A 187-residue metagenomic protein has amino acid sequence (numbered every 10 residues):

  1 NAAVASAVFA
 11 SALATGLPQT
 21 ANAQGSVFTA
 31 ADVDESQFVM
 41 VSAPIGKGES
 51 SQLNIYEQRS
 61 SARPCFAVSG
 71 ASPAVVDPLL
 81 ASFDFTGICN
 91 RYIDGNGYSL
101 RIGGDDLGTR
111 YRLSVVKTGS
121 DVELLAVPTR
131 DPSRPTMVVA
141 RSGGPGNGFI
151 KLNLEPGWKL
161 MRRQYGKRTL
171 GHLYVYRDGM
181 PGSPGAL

Functional and structural regions predicted by a protein language model:
N1-A2: N-terminal chloroplast transit peptides
A7-T20: C-terminal segment of classical bacterial N-terminal signal peptides
A21-A81, K117, R130-P132, G144-L187: Extracellular/luminal recognition modules and glycoprotein regions
E57-E123: Structured domain cores in non-transmembrane regions
G119-R141: Acidic, glycine-rich flexible loop segments
